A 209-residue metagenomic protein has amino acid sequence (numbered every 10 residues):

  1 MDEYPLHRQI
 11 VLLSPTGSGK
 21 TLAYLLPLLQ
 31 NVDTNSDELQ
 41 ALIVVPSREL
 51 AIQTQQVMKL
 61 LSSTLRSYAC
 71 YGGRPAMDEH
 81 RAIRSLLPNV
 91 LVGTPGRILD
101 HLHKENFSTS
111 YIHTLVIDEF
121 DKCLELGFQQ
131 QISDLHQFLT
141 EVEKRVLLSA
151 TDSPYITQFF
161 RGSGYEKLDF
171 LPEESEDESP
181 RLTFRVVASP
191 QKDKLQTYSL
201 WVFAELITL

Functional and structural regions predicted by a protein language model:
M1-L13: Conserved pre-motif I regulatory segment
E3-P5, D33-D37, L60-T64, R81-L86 (+5 more regions): Conserved catalytic network of the ASCE P-loop NTPase/AAA+ motor domain
L13-T16, P46: P-loop (Walker A) phosphate-binding loop of NTP-binding proteins
K20-Q30, Q55, Q130: Motif I (Walker A/P-loop) of helicase-class P-loop NTPases
P27, Q131-L135, P180-L209: Conserved interdomain hinge at the start of the Helicase C-terminal
S36-H103, Y111-T114: Conserved nucleic-acid-binding Ia/Ib motif block in the N-terminal RecA-like helicase ATPase lobe
T64-G73, E166-L171, L209: Conserved RecA-like helicase motor-core motifs
S108-S175: Post-DEXD/H (motif II) to motif III coupling segment of the RecA-like Helicase ATP-binding lobe
